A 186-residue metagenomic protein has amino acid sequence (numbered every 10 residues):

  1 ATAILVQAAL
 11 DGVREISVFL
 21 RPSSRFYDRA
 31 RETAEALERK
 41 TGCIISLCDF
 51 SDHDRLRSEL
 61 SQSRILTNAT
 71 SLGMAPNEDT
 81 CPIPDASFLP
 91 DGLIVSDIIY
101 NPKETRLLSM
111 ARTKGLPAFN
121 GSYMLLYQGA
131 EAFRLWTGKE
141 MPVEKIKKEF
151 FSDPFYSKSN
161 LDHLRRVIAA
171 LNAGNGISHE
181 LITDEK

Functional and structural regions predicted by a protein language model:
A1-A9: Glycine-rich adenosine-cofactor-binding loop
D11-T41: NAD(P)-binding Rossmann-fold cofactor-contacting core
A34-L37, R64, W136-K139: Short, hinge-like loop/turn segments at secondary-structure boundaries
G42-A118: Rossmann-like adenosine-cofactor binding region
C48-F50, G121, E144, I182-D184: Conserved beta-strand termini and adjacent loop/short-helix elements that scaffold enzyme active sites in alpha/beta
I94, I98-S152: Adenosine-phosphate binding glycine-rich loop
K148-K186: Small, basic N-terminal interaction modules of short regulatory proteins
